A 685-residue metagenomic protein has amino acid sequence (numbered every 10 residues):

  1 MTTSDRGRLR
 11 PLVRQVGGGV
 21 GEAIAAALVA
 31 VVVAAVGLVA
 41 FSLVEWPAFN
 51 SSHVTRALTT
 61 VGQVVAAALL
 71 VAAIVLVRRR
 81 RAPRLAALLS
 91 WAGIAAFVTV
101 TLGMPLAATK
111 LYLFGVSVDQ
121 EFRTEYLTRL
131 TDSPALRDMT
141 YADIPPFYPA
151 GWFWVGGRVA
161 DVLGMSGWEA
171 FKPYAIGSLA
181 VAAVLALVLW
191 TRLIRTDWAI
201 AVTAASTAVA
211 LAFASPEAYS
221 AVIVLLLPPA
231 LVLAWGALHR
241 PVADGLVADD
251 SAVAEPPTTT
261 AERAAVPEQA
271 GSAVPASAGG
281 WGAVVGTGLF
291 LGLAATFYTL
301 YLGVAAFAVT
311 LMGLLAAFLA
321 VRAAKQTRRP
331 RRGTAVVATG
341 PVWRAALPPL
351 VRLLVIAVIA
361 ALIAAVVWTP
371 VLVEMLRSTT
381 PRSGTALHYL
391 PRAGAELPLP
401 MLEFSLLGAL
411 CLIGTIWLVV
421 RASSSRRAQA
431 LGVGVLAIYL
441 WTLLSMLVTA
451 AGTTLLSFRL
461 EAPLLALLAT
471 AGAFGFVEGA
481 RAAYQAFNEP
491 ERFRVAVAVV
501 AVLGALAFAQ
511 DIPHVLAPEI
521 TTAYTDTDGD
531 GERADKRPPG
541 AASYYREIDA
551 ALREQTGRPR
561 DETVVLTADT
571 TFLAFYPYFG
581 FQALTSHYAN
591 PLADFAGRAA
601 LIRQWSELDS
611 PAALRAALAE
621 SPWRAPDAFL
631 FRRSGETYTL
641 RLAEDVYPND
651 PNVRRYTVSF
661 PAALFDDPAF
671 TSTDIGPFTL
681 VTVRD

Functional and structural regions predicted by a protein language model:
M1-V33, A40-A107: Start-transfer (signal-anchor) and selected internal transmembrane alpha helices of multi-pass inner/ER membrane
A48-T59, Y112, G164, A212-V222 (+3 more regions): Membrane-helix boundary/interfacial segments in multi-pass membrane proteins
L76-R80, G236-A283, L315-P348, A469-V495: Membrane-interface junctions at the ends of membrane-embedded or membrane-associated helices
A87-T99, I356-A360, A364, E489-V515: Internal/C-terminal transmembrane anchor helices
I94-T101, L179-F318: Membrane-embedded helix bundles of polyisoprenyl
T101-V224, A534: Active-site lumenal/periplasmic loops and adjacent helix-entry segments of GT-C-fold, multi-pass membrane
Y112, D119, A218-I223, G292-G432: Transmembrane catalytic cores of multi-pass membrane glycosyltransferases and polysaccharide-assembly enzymes
G504-S606, A617-P648, P668-V683: Short periplasmic/luminal acceptor-recognition loop of GT-C membrane glycosyltransferases, typified by
